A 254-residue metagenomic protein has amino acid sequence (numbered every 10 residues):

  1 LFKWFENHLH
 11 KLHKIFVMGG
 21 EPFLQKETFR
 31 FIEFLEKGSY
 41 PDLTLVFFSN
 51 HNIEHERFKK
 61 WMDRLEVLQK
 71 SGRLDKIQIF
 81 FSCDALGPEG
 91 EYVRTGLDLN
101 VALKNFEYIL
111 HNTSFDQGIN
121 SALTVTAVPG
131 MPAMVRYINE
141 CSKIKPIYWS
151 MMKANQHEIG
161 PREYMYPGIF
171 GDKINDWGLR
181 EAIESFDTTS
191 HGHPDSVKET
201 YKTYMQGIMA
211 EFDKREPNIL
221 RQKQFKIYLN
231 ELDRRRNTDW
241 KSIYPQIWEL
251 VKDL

Functional and structural regions predicted by a protein language model:
L1: Adenosine-cofactor binding site in Rossmann-like domains, unifying the SAM/SAH pocket of S-adenosylmethionine-dependent
W4, F31, W61-L65, D98-I109 (+1 more regions): A general structural detector for well-ordered alpha-helical segments in enzyme core domains, enriched
W4-K11, L68-K76, N105-Q117, C141 (+1 more regions): A structural motif corresponding to the C-terminal end of an alpha-helix and its immediate exit/capping segment
L9-K26, G38-W61, L68-L103, D116-V125 (+2 more regions): Core AdoMet radical
T28, I32-L35: Histidine-anchored nucleotide/phosphate-binding helix
V125-C141: Catalytic cores of alpha/beta
H157-E184: PAPS-dependent sulfotransferase catalytic core
R180-L254: Radical SAM enzyme core and accessory elements
